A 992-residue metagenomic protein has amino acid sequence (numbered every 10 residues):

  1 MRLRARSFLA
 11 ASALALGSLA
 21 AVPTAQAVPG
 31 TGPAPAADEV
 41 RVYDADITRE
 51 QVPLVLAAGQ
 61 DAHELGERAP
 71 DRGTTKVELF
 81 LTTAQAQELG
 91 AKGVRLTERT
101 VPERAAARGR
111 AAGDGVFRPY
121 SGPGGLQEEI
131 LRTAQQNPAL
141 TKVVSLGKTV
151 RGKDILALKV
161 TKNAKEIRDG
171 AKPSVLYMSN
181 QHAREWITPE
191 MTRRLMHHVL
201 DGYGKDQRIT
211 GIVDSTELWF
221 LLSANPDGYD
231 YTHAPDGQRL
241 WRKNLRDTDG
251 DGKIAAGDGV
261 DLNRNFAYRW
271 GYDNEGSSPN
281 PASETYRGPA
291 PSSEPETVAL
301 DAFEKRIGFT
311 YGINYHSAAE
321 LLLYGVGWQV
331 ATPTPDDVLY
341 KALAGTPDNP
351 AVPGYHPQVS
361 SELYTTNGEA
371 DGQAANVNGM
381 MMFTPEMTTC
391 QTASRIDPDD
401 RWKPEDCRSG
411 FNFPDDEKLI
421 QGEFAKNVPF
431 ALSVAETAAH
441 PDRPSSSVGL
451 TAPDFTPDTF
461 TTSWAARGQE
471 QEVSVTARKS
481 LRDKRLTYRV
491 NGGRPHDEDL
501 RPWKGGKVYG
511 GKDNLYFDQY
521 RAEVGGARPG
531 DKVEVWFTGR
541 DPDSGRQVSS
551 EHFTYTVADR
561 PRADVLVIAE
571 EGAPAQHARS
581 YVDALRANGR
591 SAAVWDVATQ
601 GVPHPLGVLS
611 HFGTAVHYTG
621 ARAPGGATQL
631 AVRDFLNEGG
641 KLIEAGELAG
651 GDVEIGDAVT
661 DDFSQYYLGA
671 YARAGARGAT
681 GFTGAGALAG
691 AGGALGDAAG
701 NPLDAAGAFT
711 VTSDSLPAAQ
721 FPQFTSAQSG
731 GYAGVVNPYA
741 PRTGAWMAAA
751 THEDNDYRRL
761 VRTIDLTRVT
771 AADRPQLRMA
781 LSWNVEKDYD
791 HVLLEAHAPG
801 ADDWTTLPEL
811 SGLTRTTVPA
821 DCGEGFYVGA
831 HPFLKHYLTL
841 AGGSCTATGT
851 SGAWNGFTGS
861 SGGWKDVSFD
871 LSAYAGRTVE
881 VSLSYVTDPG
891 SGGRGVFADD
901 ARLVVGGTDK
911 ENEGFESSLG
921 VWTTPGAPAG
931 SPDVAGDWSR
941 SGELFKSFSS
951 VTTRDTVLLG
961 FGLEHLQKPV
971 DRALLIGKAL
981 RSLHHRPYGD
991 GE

Functional and structural regions predicted by a protein language model:
G30-P35, K165, R501-W503, L566-V567 (+2 more regions): Helical hinge/lid and interdomain linker segments adjacent to catalytic or ligand-binding clefts that mediate domain
H233-P235, R239-K243, D249-G250, A255-A452: Metallocarboxypeptidase
A299, I420-A439, A558-A563, S947-E992: Extracellular ligand-binding/catalytic regions of CAZymes and related secreted enzymes and adhesion modules
V434-I568, P574-V594, P702, R762-V769 (+3 more regions): Glycan-association/targeting regions that enable binding to alpha-glucans and other polysaccharides
H617, A621-T712, E753, K946: A glycine-rich, often tryptophan-bearing local segment used as a flexible ligand/cofactor-contacting loop or short
G684-R758, T806-K865, G914-S949: Extracellular glycan-recognition surfaces and repeat-rich motifs
D773-W783, V792, A796, T878-T887 (+2 more regions): Extracellular beta-strand-rich recognition modules
Y789-H791, G862, T887-V905, P969-A973: Extracellular carbohydrate recognition
